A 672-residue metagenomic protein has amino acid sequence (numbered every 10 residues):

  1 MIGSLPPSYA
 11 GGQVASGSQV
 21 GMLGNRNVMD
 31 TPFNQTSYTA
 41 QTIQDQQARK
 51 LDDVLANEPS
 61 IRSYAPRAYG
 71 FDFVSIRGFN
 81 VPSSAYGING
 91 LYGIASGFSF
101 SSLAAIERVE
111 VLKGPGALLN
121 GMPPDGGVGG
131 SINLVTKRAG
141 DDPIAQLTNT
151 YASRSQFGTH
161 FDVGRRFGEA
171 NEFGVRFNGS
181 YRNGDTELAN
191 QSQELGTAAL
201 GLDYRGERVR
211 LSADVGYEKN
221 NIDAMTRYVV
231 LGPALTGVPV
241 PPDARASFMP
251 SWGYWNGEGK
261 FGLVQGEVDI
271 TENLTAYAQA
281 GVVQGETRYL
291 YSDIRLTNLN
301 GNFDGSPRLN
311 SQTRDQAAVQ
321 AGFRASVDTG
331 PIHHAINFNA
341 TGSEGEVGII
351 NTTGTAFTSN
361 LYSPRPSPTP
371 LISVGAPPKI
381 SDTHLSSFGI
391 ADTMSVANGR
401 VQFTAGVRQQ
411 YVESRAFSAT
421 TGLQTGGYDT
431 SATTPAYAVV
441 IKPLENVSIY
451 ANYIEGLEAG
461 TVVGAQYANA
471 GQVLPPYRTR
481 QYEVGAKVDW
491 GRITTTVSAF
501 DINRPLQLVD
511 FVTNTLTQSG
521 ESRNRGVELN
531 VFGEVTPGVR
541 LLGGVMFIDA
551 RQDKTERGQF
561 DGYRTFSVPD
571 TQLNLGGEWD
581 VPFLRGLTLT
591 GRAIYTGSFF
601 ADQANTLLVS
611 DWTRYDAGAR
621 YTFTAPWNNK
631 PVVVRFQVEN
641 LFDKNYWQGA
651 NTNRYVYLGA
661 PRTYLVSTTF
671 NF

Functional and structural regions predicted by a protein language model:
I2-D142, V484: Acidic, small-polar-rich N-terminal luminal/periplasmic segments of exported/outer-membrane proteins
A105-E107, A117-A198, Y204-R210, K260 (+1 more regions): Outer-membrane beta-barrel translocator/receptor signature
R182-T186, A199-D269, V282-R314, T355-P377 (+1 more regions): Acidic/polar loop-and-plug regions of large Gram-negative outer-membrane beta-barrel proteins
D203, R314, T329, H333-A335 (+5 more regions): Structural signature of Gram-negative outer-membrane beta-barrels, strongest in the C-terminal barrel of TonB-dependent
N221-L235, E344-T353, V440-E483, T494-S519 (+3 more regions): Surface-exposed extracellular loop regions of Gram-negative outer-membrane beta-barrel proteins, predominantly
Q265-D269, N273-G281, G285-D293, I449-Y450 (+2 more regions): Membrane-embedded beta-barrel scaffold of Gram-negative outer-membrane proteins
A397-N398, D501-N503, Q518-Q603, N671: Gram-negative outer-membrane beta-barrel transporters
A451, Y482, F566-F672: Conserved C-terminal beta-signal and adjacent last beta-strands/turns of outer-membrane beta-barrel proteins
